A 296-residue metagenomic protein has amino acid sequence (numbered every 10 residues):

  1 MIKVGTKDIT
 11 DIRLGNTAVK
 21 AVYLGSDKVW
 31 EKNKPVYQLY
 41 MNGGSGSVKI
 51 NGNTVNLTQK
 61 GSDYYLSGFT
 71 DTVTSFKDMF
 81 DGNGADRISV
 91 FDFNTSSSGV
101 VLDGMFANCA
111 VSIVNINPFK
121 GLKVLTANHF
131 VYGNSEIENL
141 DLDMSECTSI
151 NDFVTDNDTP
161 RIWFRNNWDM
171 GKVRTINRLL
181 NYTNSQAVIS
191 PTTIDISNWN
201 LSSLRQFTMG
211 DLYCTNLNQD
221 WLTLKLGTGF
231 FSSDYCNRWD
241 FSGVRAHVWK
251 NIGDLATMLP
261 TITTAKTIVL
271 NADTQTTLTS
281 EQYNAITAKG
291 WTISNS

Functional and structural regions predicted by a protein language model:
M1-G44, K49: Enriched but not universal
I2, I12, V22, F76 (+10 more regions): Periodically patterned hydrophobic/aromatic "hotspot" residues that form packing/interaction faces in regular
S26, G52, F106, P118 (+6 more regions): Residues on the solvent-exposed faces and adjacent turns of beta-rich solenoids used to engage binding targets
K32-M79: Beta-strand-enriched, solvent-exposed domains that form extended recognition/catalytic surfaces
Q59-T74, A85-V100, V111-V124, S135-S149 (+5 more regions): Structural signature of tandem-repeat unit edges
V73-G84, N284-W291: Extended Gly/Ser/Thr-rich low-complexity repeat segments, especially those forming or decorating extracellular
S233, T261-T264: A structural signal for short secondary-structure junctions
Q275-S296: Extracellular/surface-exposed low-complexity segments
